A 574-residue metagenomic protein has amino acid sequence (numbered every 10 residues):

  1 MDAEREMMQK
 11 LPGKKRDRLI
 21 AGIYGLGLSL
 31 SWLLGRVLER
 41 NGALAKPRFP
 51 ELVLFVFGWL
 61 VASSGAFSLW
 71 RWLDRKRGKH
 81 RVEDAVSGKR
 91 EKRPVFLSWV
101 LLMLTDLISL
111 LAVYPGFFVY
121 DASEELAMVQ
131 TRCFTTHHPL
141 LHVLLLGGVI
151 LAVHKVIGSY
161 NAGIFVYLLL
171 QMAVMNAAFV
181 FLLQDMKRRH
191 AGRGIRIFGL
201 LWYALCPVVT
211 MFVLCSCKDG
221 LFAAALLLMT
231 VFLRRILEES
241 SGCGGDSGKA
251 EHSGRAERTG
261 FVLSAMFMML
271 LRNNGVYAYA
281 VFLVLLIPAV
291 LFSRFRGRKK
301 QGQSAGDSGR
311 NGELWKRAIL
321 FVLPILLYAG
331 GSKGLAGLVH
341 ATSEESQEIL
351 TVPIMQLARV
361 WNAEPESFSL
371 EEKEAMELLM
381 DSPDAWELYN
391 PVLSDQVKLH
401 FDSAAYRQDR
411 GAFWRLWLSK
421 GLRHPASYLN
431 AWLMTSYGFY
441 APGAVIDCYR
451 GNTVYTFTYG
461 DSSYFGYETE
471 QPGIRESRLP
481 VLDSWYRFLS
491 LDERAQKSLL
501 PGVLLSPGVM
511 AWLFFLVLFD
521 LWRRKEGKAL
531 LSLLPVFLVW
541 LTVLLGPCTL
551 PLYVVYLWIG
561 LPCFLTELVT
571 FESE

Functional and structural regions predicted by a protein language model:
L102, R196-P207, A265-M269: Short helix- or helix-capping micro-motifs that position conserved polar/aromatic residues at function-defining sites
V113-E125, C133-V149, V153, I157-G158 (+2 more regions): Extracytoplasmic catalytic/substrate-binding loops of multi-pass membrane glycan-assembly enzymes
Y120, M211-L221: Short acidic/glycine- and proline-prone juxtamembrane loop motifs at membrane-interface regions of multi-pass membrane
A162-V166, T435-S532, V536: Membrane-interface anchor segments at the N-terminal boundary of transmembrane helices in multi-pass membrane enzymes
V166-H190, L228: Transmembrane-helix motifs of polytopic, lipid-linked glycan transferases
F181, L221-S240, A265, G560-F564: Specific aromatic-rich, kink-prone transmembrane helix
E257-R272, V284: Membrane-interface alpha helices of multi-pass inner-membrane proteins
H340-R478: Membrane-proximal stem/loop segments at transmembrane-domain junctions that anchor or position
